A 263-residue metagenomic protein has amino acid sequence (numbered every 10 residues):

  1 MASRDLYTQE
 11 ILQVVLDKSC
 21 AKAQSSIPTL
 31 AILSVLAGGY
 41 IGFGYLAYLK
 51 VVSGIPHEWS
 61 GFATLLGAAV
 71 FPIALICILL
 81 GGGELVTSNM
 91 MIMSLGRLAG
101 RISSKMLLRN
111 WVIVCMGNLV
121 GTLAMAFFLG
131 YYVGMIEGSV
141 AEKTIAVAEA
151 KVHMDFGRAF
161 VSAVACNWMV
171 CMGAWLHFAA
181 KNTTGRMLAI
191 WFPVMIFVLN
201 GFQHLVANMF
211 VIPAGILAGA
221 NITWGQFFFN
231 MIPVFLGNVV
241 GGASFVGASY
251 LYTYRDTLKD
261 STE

Functional and structural regions predicted by a protein language model:
M1-E263: Alpha-helical transmembrane segments and their helix-helix packing motifs
